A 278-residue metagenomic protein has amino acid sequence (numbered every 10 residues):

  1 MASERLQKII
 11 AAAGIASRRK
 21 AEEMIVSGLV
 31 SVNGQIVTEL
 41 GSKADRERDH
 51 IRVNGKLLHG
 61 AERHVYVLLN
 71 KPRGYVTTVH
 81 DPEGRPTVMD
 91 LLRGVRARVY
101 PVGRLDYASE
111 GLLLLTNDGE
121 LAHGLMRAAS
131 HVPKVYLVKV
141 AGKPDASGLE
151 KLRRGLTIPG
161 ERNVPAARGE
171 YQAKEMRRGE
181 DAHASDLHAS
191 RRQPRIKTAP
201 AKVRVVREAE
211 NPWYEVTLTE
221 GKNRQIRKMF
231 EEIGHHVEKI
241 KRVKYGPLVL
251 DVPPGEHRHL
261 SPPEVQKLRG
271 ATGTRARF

Functional and structural regions predicted by a protein language model:
M1-F278: Basic, flexible Lys/Arg- and Gly-enriched helix-loop patches that mediate nucleic-acid binding at interfaces with rRNA
